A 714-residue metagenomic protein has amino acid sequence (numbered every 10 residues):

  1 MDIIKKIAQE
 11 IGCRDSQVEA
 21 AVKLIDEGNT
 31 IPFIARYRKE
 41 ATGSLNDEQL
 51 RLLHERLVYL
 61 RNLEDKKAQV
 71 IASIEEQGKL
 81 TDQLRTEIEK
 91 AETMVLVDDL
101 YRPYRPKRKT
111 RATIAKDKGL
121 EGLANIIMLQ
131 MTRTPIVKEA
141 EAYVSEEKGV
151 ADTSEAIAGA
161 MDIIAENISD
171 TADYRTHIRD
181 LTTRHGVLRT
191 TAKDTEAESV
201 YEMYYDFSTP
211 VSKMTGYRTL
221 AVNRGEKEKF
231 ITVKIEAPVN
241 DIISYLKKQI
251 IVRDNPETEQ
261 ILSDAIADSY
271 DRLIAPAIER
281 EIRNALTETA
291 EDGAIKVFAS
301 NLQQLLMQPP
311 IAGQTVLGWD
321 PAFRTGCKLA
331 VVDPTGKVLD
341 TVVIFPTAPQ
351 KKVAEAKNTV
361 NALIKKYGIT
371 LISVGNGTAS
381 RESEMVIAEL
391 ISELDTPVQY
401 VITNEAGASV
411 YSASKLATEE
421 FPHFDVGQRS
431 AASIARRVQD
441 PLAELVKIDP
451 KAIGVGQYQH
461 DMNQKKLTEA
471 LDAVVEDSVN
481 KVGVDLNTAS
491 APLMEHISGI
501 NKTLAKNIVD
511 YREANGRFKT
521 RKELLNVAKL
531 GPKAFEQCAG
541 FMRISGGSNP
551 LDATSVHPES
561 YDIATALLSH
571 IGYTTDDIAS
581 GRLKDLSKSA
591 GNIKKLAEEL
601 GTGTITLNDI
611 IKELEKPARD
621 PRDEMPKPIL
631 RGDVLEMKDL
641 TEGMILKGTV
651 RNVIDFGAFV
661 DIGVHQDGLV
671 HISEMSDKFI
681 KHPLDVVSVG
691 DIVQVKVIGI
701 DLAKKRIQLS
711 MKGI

Functional and structural regions predicted by a protein language model:
M1-E19, D26: Generic start-of-chain signal for non-secretory N-termini
I3, E55, R61-K79, E89 (+5 more regions): Long, highly charged, low-complexity intrinsically disordered interaction regions that mediate electrostatic DNA/RNA
K23-D26, P103, I114-D117, A221-G225 (+16 more regions): Replace "in large, NTP-powered and nucleic-acid-processing enzymes" with "in large, NTP-powered factors and other
Y37-K39, M128, P238, P321 (+11 more regions): Short, ordered loop/turn segments at secondary-structure junctions
Q49-R51, L63, A68-S73, Q77-G318 (+2 more regions): Duplex nucleic acid-engaging cores and interfaces of nucleic-acid transaction enzymes
S73, E87, D98-L100, G225-P238 (+4 more regions): Structured, non-catalytic alpha/beta "coupling" segments that mediate domain-domain communication and provide generic
D180-V187, W319-F323, G377-A379, T403-V410 (+5 more regions): A glycine-rich phosphate-binding loop feature that marks nucleotide/adenosyl-phosphate handling sites
G547-S548, D552-I714: Single-stranded RNA-binding regions, centering on S1/OB-family and related RNA-binding modules
